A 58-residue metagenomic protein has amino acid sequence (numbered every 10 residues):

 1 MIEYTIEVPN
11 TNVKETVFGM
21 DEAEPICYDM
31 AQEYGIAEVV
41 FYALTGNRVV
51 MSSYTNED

Functional and structural regions predicted by a protein language model:
M1-V13, L44: Short aromatic-glycine-(Arg/Gly/Cys) micro-motifs in beta-strand/loop hairpins
V8, V17-E38: A short, charged, amphipathic alpha-helix used as a generic interaction element across diverse proteins
T11-V17, N47-M51: Surface-exposed loop/edge segments in extracytoplasmic proteins
Q32-D58: Short, mixed-charge low-complexity intrinsically disordered segments
